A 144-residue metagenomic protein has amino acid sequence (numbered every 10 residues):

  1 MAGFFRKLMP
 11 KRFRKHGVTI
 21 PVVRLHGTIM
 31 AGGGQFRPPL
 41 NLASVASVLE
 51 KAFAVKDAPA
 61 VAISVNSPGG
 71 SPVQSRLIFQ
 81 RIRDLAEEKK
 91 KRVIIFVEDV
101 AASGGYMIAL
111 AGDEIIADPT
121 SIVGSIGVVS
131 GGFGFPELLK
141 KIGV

Functional and structural regions predicted by a protein language model:
M1-V144: Terminal-region recognition feature
